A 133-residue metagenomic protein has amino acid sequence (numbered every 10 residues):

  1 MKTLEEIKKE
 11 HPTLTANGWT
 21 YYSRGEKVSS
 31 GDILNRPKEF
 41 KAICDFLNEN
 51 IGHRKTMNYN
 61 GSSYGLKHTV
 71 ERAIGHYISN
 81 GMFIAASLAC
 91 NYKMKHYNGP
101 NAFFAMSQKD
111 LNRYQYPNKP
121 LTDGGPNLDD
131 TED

Functional and structural regions predicted by a protein language model:
M1-D45: Intrinsically disordered, low-complexity serine/threonine- and proline-rich regulatory segments
M1-L4, E10, A89, M94-H96 (+1 more regions): Intrinsically disordered, low-complexity regulatory regions of eukaryotic nuclear gene-regulatory proteins
P37-N60, K67-V70, A86: Positively charged, polyanion-binding regions of nucleic-acid-associated proteins
T56-G65, H96-F103: Short glycine-rich, low-complexity/disordered patches
G75-H96: Charge-enriched amphipathic alpha-helical scaffolds
F83-A85, N101-F104: Short, glycine/charge-rich beta-strand/loop segments that flank catalytic centers and engage negatively charged groups
F103-D133: Phospho-regulated, low-complexity intrinsically disordered regions of nuclear gene-regulatory and chromatin-associated
